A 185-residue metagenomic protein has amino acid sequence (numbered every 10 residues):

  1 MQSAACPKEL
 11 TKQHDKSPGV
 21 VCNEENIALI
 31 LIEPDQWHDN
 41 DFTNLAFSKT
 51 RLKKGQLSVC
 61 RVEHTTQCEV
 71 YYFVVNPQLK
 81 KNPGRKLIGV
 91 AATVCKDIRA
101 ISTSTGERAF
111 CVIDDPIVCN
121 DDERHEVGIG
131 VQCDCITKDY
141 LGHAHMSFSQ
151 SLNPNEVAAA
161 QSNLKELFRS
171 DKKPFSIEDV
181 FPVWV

Functional and structural regions predicted by a protein language model:
M1-E24, F47-G55, E63-V185: Conserved NAD+-utilizing ADP-ribose enzyme module
A28-L29: Compositionally biased, non-globular sequence tracts
P34-T50: Short aromatic-glycine-(Arg/Gly/Cys) micro-motifs in beta-strand/loop hairpins
